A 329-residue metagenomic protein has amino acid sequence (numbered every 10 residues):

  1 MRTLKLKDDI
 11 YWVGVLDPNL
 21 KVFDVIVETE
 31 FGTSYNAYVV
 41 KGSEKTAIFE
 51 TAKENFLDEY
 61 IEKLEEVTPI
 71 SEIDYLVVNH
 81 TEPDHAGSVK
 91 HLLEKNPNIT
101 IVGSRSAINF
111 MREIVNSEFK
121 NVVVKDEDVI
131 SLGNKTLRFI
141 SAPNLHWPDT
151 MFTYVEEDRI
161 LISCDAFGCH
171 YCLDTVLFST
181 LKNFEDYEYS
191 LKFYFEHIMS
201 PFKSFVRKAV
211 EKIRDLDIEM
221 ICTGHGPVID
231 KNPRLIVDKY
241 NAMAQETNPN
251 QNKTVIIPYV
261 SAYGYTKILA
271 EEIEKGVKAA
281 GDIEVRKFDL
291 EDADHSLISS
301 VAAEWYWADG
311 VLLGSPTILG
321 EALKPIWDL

Functional and structural regions predicted by a protein language model:
T3-E65, F152-V155, R159-S163, T266: Conserved beta-strand hairpin/beta-sheet module of binuclear metal-dependent hydrolase folds, prominently
L4-D8, V102-T150, F202, K208-V210: Metallo-beta-lactamase
D9, V40, H80-E82, T153 (+4 more regions): Divalent metal-coordination and catalytic microenvironments
T46, T136-R138, P143-T223, I229-N232: Metallo-beta-lactamase
F49-T51, I73-T81, I101-R105, L161-C164 (+1 more regions): Active-site neighborhood of phospho(di)ester-bond hydrolases with catalytic His/Asp-centered motifs
N55-V102: Active-site metal-binding motif and surrounding structural segment of the metallo-beta-lactamase
E72, D217, Y306-W307: Alpha-helix C-terminal capping/helix-to-coil transition sites in glycosyltransferase folds
P233-D328: N-terminal beta1-alpha1-beta2 submodule of the flavodoxin-like/Rossmannoid cofactor-binding fold
